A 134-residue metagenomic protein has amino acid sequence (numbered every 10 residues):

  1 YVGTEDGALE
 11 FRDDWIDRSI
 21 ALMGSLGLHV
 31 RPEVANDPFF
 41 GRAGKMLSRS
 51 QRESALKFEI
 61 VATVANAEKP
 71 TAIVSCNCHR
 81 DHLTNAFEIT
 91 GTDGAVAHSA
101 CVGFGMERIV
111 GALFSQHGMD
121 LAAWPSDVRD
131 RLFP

Functional and structural regions predicted by a protein language model:
Y1-P134: TRNA-recognition modules of translation machinery and tRNA-sensing kinases, especially anticodon-binding
